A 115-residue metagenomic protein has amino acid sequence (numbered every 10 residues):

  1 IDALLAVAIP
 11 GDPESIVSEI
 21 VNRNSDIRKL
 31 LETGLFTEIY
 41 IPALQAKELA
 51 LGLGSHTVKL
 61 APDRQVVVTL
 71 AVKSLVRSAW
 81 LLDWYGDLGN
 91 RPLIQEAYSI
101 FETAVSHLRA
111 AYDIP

Functional and structural regions predicted by a protein language model:
I1-P115: Mature extracytoplasmic or organellar-lumen-exposed domains after removal of signal/transit peptides
